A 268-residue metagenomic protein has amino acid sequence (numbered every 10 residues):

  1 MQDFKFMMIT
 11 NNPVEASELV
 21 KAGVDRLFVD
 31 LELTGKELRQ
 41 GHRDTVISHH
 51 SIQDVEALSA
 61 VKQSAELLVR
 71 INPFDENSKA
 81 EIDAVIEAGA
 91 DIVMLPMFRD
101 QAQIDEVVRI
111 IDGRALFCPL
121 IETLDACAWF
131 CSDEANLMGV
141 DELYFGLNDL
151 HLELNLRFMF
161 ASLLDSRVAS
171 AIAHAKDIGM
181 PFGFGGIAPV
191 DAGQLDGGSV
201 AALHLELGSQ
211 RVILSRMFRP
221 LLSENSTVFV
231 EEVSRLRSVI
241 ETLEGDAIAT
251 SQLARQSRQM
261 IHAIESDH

Functional and structural regions predicted by a protein language model:
M1-E66, F74, M260-H268: Conserved N-terminal beta1-alpha1 strand-loop-helix module at the mouth
F4-T10, L27-V29, L67-I71, V93-L95 (+4 more regions): Hydrophobic faces of well-ordered beta-strands that scaffold small-molecule active sites in alpha/beta enzyme cores
P13-A22, E76-A88, Q103, L124-M138 (+1 more regions): Catalytic cores of alpha/beta
L19-G23, I52-S64, D83-A88, V108-G113 (+3 more regions): Acidic (Asp/Glu)-rich catalytic clusters
L27-E37, G89-Q103, G139-L154, L203-E224: Glycine-rich phosphate-binding active-site loops on the catalytic face of alpha/beta enzymes
G35-L58, D75-K79, M97-L116, A126-W129 (+3 more regions): Active-site-adjacent beta->alpha loops and helix N-cap segments on the catalytic face of soluble alpha/beta enzymes
S64-L95: Glycine/small-residue-rich loop that forms an oxyanion/phosphate-binding "nest" at active or ligand-binding sites
S78, K176-H268: C-terminal alpha-helical cap/extension of soluble enzyme domains
